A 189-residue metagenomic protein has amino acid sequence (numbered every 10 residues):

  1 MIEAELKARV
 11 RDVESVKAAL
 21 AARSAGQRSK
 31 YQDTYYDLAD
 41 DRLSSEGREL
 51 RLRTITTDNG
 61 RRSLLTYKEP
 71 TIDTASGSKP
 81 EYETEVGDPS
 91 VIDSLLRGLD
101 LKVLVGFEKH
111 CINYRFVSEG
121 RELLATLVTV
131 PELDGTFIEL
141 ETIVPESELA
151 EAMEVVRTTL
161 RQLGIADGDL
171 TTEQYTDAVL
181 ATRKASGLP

Functional and structural regions predicted by a protein language model:
M1-G120, R157, I165-P189: N-terminal strand-loop-strand beta-hairpin
N59, E146-A150: Short, glycine- and charge-enriched coil/turn segments that flank and shape catalytic ligand pockets
L99, V105-E146: Conserved, surface-exposed functional patches that form binding/active-site neighborhoods
E139, I143-P145, M153-R161: A hydrophobic, small-residue-rich beta->alpha segment in the mid-to-C-terminal subdomain of diverse proteins
